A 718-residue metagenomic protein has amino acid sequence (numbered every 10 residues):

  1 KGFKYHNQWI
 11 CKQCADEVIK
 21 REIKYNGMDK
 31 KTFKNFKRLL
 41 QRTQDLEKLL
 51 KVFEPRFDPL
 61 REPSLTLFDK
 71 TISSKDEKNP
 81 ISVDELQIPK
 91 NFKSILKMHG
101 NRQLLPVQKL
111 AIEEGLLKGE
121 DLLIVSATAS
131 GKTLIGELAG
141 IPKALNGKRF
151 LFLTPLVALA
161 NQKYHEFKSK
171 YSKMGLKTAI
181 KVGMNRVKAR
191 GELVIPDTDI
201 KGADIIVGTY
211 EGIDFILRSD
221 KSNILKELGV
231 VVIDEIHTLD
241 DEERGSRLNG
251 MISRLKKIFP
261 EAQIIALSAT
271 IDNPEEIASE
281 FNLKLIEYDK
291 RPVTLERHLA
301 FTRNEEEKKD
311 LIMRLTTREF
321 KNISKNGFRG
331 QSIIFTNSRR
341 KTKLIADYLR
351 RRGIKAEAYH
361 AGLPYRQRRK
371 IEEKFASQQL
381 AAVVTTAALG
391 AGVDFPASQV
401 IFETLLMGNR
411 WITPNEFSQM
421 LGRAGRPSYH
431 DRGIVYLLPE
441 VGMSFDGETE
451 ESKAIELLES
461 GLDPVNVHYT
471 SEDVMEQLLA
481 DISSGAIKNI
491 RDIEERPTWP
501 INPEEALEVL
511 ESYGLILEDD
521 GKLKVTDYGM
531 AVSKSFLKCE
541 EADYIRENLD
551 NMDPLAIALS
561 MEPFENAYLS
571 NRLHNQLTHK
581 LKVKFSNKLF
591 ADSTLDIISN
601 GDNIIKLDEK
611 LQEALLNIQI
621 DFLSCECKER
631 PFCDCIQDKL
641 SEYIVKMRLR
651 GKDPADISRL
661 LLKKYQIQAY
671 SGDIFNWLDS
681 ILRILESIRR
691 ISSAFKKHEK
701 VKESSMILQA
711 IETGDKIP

Functional and structural regions predicted by a protein language model:
K1-E114, G119-L122, L176, K321 (+2 more regions): Helicase-associated low-complexity/disordered flanking segments
E113-G115, N185-G229, R369: Conserved helix/coil segment N-terminal to the catalytic DExD/H
S130-L134, K148-S169, D214-F215, A269-E275 (+1 more regions): Conserved Walker A/P-loop ATP-binding site and its immediately adjacent core in helicase/helicase-like ATPase domains
K188-P196, L344, K355-A358, L363-T386: Conserved helicase ATPase core of P-loop NTP-dependent helicases/translocases
I206, Y210-D214, D220-I264: SF2 helicase catalytic motif II
S253, E261-A346, E440: Conserved interdomain linker/interface between the two RecA-like ATPase lobes of SF2 helicase motors
A262, F395, L406-I455: Conserved segment of the helicase C-terminal RecA-like domain
R496-T498, P503-P718: C-terminal helical accessory/scaffold domains
